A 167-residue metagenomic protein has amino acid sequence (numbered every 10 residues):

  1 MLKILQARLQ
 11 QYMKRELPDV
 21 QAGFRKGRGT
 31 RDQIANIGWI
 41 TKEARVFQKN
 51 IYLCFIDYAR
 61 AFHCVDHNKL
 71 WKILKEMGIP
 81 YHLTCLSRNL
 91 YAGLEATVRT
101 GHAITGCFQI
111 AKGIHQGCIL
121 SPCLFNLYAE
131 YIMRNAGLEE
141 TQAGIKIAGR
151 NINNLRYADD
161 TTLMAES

Functional and structural regions predicted by a protein language model:
M1-S167: Nucleotidyl polymerases of mobile genetic elements and RNA viruses
